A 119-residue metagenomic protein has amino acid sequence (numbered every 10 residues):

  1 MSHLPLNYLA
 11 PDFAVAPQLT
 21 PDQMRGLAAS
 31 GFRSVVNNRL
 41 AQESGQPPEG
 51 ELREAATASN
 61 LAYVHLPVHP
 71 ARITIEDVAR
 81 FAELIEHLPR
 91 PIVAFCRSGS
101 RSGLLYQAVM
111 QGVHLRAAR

Functional and structural regions predicted by a protein language model:
M1-V93, L104-R119: Cys-dependent protein tyrosine phosphatase-like superfamily
C96: Short cysteine clusters
